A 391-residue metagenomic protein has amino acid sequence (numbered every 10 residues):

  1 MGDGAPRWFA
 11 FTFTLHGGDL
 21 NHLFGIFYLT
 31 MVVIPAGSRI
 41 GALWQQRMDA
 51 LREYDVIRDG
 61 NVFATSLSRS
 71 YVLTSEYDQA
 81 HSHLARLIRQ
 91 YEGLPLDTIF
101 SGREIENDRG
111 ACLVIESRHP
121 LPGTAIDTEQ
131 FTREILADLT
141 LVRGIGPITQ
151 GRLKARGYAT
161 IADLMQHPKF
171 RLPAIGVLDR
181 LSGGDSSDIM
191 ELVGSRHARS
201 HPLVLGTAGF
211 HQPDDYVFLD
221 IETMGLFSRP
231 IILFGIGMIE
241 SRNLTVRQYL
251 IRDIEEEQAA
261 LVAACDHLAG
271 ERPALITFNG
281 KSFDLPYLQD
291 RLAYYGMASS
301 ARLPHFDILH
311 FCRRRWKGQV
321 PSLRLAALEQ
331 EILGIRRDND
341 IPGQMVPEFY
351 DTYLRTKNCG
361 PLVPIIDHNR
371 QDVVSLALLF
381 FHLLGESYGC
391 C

Functional and structural regions predicted by a protein language model:
L20-L23: Short hydrophobic targeting helices and cationic amphipathic motifs that mediate membrane/organellar targeting
V33-I40, R47, F63-P213: N-terminal accessory regions of nucleic-acid-interacting proteins
D214-M224, N369: Two-metal-ion RNase H-like nuclease active-site motif
P230-R242: Short conserved beta-strand segments at catalytic cores or DNA/RNA-binding microdomains of nucleic-acid binding
I236, L244-E331: Conserved DEDDh/DEDDy metal-dependent 3′-5′ exonuclease domain
L325-C391: Acidic, Mg2+-coordinating catalytic module of metal-dependent nucleases/exonucleases that use a two-metal-ion mechanism
